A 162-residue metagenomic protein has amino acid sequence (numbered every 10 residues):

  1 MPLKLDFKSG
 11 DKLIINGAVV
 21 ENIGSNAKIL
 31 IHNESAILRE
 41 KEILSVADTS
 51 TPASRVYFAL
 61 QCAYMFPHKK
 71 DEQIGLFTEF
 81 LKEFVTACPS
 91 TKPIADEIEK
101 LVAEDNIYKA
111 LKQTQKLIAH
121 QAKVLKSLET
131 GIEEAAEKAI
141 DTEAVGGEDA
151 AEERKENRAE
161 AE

Functional and structural regions predicted by a protein language model:
M1-K28, A36: Short, charged/polar N-terminal "headpieces" of proteins
L3, N26, L44, A59-Y64: Short acidic/polar alpha-helix capping motifs at helix-coil junctions
F7, I31, L60, I98-V102 (+1 more regions): Generic structural hydrophobic/aromatic packing signal, biased to beta-strands
N22-S50: Short, surface-exposed, low-complexity cationic segments
L30, Q61-I74, Q115-A119, R158: A broadly tuned preference for mixed-charge, low-complexity surface segments
L38-R39, L44-V46, S54-R55, A63 (+1 more regions): Short, intrinsically disordered/low-complexity patches at protein termini and at juxtamembrane boundaries
T51-D96: Ordered, amphipathic secondary-structure segments that act as subunit-interaction surfaces in large macromolecular
K82-E162: C-terminal charged interaction modules
